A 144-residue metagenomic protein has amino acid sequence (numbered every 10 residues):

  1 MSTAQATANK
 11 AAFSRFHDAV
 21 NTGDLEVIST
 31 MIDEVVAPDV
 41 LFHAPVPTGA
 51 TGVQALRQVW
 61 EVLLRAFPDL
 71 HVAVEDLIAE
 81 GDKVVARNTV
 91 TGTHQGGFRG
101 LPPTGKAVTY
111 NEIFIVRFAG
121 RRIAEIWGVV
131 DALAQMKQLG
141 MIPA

Functional and structural regions predicted by a protein language model:
M1-A144: C-terminal and inter-domain tail/linker signature
